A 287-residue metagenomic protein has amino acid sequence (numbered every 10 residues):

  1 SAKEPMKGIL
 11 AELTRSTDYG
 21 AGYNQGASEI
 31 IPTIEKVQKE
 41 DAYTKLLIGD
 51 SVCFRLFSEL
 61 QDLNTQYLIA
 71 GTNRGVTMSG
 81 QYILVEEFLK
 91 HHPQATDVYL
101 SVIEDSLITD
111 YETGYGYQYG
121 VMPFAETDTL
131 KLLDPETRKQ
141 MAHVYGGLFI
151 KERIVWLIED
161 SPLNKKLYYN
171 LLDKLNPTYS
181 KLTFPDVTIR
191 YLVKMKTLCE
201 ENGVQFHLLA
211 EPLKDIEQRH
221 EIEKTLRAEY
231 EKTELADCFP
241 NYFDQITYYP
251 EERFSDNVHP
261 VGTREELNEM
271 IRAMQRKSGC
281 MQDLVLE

Functional and structural regions predicted by a protein language model:
P5-T72, T77-I83: Membrane/wall-proximal cationic-aromatic binding patches
L47-L130: Membrane-embedded segments
V76-G80, T183-Y191, G262-E266: Soluble or luminal CAZymes and related metallo-dependent hydrolases
Y82-K90, D186-I189, V193, R272: Amphipathic, non-transmembrane alpha-helical secondary structure
D97-L107, L163-T247: Conserved, well-ordered alpha-helix/loop/beta-strand core segments that scaffold catalytic motifs
V102, Y111-N202, R276, Q282-E287: Secreted/periplasmic serine-hydrolase-like ester/acetyl group-modifying domain
E252-E287: Histidine-centered active-site loop/cap adjacent to the catalytic His in serine esterases/O-acetyl transfer systems
